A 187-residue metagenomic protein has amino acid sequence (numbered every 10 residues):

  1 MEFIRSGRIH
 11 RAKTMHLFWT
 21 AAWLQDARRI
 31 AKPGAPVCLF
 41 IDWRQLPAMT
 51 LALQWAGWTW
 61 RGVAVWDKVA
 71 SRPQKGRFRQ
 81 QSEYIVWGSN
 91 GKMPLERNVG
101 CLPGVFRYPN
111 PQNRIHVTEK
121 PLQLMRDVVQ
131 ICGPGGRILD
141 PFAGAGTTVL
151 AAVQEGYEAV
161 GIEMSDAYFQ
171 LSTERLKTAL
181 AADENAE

Functional and structural regions predicted by a protein language model:
M1-F169: Core catalytic lobe of class I
L53, L176, L180: Conserved hydrophobic residues forming the short capping helix/wall of the S-adenosyl-L-methionine
S172: Conserved SAM-binding loop
A181-E187: Short intrinsically disordered terminal tails
